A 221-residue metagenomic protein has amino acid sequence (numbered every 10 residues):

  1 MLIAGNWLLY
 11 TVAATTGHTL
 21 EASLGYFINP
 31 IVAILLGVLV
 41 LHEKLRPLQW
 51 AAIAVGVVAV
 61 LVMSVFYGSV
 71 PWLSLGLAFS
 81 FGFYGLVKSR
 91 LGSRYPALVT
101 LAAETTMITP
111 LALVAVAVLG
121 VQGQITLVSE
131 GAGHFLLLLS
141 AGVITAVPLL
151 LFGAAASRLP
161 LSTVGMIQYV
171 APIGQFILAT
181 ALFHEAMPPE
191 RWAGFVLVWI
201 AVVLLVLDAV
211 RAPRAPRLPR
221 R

Functional and structural regions predicted by a protein language model:
M1-L20, V62, V143-L159: Specific transmembrane alpha-helical segments of multi-pass solute transporters/efflux pumps, especially DMT/EamA
M1-L9, W72-G76, T126-V147, Q168 (+1 more regions): Loop-to-transmembrane-helix transition segments
V12, N29-Q49, I173-W192: C-terminal transmembrane-helix exit sites in multi-pass transporters
L24-I28, G92-M107, A146-A181: Helix-helix packing/entry segments at the starts of transmembrane helices
L48-S64, L77, E190-A209: Hydrophobic transmembrane alpha-helices of multi-pass small-molecule transport proteins
A54, V58-R90, L178, R217-R221: Glycine-/small-residue-enriched transmembrane alpha-helix faces in small-molecule transporters and effluxers
V70, Y169-R221: C-terminal-most transmembrane helix of multi-pass membrane proteins
Y95-T145: Hydrophobic alpha-helical transmembrane segments of multi-pass integral membrane proteins, especially transporters
